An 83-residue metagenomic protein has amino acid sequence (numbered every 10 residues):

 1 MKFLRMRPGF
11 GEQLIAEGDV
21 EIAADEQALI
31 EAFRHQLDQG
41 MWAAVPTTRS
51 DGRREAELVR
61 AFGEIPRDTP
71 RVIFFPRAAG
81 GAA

Functional and structural regions predicted by a protein language model:
M1-G40: Extended boundary segments
R5, M41-P46, R71-F75: Ordered hydrophobic segments in well-structured contexts
I15-G18, S50-R54: Generic, low-specificity signal for short hydrophobic/alpha-helical stretches with a mild N-terminal bias, encompassing
V20-E21, P46, A61: Alpha-mannosidase-like glycoside hydrolase catalytic domains involved in N-glycan trimming, generalizing to other
E26-L29, P46-R49, A56: Short secondary-structure boundary micro-motifs
L37-R53: Short, basic/aromatic beta-hairpin or loop at an interaction surface
D51-A83: Short, compact, well-ordered microdomains
